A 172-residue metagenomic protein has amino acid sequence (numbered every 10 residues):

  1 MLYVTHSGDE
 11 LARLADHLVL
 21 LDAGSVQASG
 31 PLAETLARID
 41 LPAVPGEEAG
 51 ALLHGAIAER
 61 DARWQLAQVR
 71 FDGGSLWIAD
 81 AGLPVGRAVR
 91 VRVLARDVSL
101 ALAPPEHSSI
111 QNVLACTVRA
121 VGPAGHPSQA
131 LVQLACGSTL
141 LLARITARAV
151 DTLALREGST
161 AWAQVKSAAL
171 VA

Functional and structural regions predicted by a protein language model:
Y3-G74: Internal alpha/beta loop-helix hairpins
H6-S7, A81, G137: Structured loop/turn residues at secondary-structure junctions
A51, N112, S128: Exposed loop/turn and edge beta-strand positions of beta-sandwich/beta-sheet ligand-binding modules
E59, P123-G125: Short, low-complexity Ser/Thr-rich regulatory SLiMs
W64-A67, P127-V132: Short aromatic-glycine-enriched beta-strand elements
G73-G122, L140, R144-A172: Glycine/charge-rich catalytic "coupling/switch" loops of P-loop NTPases
L131-G137, L141: Short beta-strand-turn/beta-hairpin segments enriched in glycine/proline and small hydrophobics that form edge-strand
